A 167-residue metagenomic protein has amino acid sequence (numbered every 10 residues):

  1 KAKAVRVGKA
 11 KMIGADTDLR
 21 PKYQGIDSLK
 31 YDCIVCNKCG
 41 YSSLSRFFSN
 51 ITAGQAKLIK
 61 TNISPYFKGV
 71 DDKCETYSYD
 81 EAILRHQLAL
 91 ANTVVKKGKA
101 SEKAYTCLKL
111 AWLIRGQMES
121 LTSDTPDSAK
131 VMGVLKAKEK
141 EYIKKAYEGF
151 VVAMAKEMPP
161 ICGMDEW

Functional and structural regions predicted by a protein language model:
K1-K60: N-terminal cysteine/histidine-rich coordination modules
K1-V7, K103-R115, Y142-A146: Conserved long hydrophobic alpha-helices within structured protein cores
G14-D27, L58-K68, E119-K145: Short coil/linker segments at helix-helix boundaries
Y23-K30, K73-T76, G98-S101, G133 (+1 more regions): Short, solvent-exposed segments of well-ordered alpha helices
N62-V70, Y77-L90, V95-K130, G163-W167: Amphipathic alpha-helical repeat scaffolds of TPR domains
E75-L88, L135-V151: Helix-turn-helix repeat elements of alpha-solenoid scaffolds
T93, I114, G149-A153, E157: Alpha-helical junction/boundary sensor with strong preference for TPR arrays
S101, K140, A146-E148, M158-I161: C-terminal subregions of glycosyltransferases and related glycan-biosynthesis enzymes
